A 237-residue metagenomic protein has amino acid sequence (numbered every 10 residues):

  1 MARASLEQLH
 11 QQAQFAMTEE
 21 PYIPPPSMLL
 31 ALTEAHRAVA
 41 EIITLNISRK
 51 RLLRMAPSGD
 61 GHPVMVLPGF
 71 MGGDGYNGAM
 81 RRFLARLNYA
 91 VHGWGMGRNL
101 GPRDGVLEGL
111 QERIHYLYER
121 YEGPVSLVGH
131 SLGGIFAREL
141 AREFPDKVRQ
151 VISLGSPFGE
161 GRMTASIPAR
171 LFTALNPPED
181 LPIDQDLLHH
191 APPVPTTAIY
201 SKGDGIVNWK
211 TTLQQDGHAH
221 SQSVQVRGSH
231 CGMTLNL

Functional and structural regions predicted by a protein language model:
M1-V64, N77, R82, L87 (+1 more regions): Flexible, membrane-associating and regulatory peripheral segments of lipid-active enzymes
A2, L9-A13, I23-P24, P145-F158 (+2 more regions): A short, terminal or domain-edge coil/loop segment
A38-A40, T44-N46, R162, R170-L171 (+1 more regions): Generic hydrophobic, helix-prone segments enriched in Leu/Val/Ile
A38-I47, P68-N77, Y200-T211: Phosphate-binding glycine-rich loops and adjacent basic patches that engage nucleotide phosphates, nucleic-acid
L53-R54, L140, H189, D204: Hydrophobic alpha-helical segments, principally membrane-spanning helices and signal/leader peptides
M55-A56, L187-H190, L213-Q215: Short secondary-structure boundary/capping segments
D60-G75, A79, A85-P195, I199: Serine-dependent carboxylesterase/thioesterase catalytic core of lipase-like alpha/beta-hydrolase/SGNH enzymes
P193-L237: C-terminal catalytic-base region of ester-bond hydrolases, centering on the histidine of the charge-relay
